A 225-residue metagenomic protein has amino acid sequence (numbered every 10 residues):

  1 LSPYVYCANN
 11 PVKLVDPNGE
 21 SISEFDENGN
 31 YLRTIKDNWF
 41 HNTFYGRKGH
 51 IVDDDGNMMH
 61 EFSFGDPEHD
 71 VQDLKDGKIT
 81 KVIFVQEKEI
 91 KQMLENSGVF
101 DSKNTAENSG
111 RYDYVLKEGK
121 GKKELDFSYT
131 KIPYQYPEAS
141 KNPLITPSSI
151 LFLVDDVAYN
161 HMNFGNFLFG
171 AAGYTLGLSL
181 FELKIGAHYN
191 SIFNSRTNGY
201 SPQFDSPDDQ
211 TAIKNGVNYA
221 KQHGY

Functional and structural regions predicted by a protein language model:
L1-Q72: Short turn/helix-capping motifs enriched in Asx and small/polar residues
S2-Y4, S23, T43, M58 (+7 more regions): Intrinsically disordered, low-complexity segments enriched in small/polar residues
S21, Y31, K48-I51, M58 (+7 more regions): Compositionally biased, intrinsically disordered low-complexity regions
R33, L94, G98, N190-S191: Generic secondary-structure transition motif, activating predominantly at the C-termini of alpha-helices
G56, G77, G98, H223-G224: Short, flexible coil/linker elements and helix-boundary hinge sites characteristic of intrinsically disordered
D66-K123: Acidic-aromatic/histidine active-site loop/patch
F100-Y225: Catalytic toxin/effector domains delivered as secreted proteins or via bacterial secretion systems
